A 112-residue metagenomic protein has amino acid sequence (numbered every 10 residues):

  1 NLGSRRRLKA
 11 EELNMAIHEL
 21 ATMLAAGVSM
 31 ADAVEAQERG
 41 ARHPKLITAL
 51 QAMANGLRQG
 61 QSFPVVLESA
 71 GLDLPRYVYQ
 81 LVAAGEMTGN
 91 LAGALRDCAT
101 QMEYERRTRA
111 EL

Functional and structural regions predicted by a protein language model:
N1-L112: Catalytic metal-binding core of the metallo-beta-lactamase
